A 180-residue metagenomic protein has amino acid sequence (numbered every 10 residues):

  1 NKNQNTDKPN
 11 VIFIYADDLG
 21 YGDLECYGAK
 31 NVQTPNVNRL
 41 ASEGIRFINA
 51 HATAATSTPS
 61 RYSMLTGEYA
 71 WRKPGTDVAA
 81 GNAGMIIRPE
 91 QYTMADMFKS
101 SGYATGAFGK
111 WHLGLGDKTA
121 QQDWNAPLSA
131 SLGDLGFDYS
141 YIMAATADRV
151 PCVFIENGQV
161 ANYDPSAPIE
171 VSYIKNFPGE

Functional and structural regions predicted by a protein language model:
N1-E180: Formylglycine-dependent sulfatase
